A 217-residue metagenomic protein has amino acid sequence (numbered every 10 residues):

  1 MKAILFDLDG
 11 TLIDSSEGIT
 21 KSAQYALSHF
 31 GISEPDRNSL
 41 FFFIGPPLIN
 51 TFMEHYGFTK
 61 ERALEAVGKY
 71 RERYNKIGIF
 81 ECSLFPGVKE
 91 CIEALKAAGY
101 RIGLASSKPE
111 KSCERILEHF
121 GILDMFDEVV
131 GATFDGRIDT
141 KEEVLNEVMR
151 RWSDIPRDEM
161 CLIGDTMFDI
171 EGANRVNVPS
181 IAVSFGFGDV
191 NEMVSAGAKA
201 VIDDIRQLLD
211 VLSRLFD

Functional and structural regions predicted by a protein language model:
M1-F42, Y56: Active-site neighborhood of HAD-like aspartate-dependent phosphohydrolases
A26-L27, P47-K60, I116, V144 (+1 more regions): Helix-loop "lid/cap" segments that line or gate small-molecule binding pockets
S33, T59, L123-D127, K199-I202: Conserved H-loop
I44-K76, P86-A94: A metal-dependent, Asp-based hydrolase signature
K76-L104, E110-E114, E142: Short, acidic loop-to-helix structural element flanking the phosphoryl-transfer center in phosphate-processing enzymes
L123-I138: A short, structured active-site edge motif that brings together acidic residues
K141-E171: Conserved Lys-Pro-Asp/Glu-containing loop-to-beta segment of HAD-superfamily phosphomonoesterases, centered on
L162-A200: Acidic, Mg2+-coordinating phosphoryl-transfer loop and its flanking beta/alpha structural elements, shared across
